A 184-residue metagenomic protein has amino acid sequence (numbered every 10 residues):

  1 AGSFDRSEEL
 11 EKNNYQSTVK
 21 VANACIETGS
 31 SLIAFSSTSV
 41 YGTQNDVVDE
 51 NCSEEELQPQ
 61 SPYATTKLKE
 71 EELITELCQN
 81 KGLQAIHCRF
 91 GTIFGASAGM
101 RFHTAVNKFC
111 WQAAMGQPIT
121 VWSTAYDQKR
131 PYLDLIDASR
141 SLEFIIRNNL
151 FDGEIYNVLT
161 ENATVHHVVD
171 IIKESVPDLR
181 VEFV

Functional and structural regions predicted by a protein language model:
A1, L32-T38, C88-F90: SDR active-site strand-loop-helix element
A1-N13, A24: NAD(P)H-binding glycine-rich loop region in Rossmannoid oxidoreductase-like domains and their noncatalytic homologs
S3, E55-E56, A85-A96, K108-L133 (+2 more regions): A conserved pocket-lining segment of Rossmann-fold NAD(P)-dependent short-chain dehydrogenase/reductase
E11, P59-L68, G99-T104, P131-Y132: Short-chain dehydrogenase/reductase
V19-P62: Conserved Rossmann-fold NAD(P)-dependent oxidoreductase catalytic core, especially the SDR/UDP-sugar
Y41-G42, S61-P62, I86-T104: Flexible, glycine-rich beta-alpha linker
Q58-G91, A113-M115: Active-site Tyr-X1-5-Lys
Q117-V184: C-terminal substrate-binding subdomain of Rossmann-fold SDR/epimerase-dehydratase oxidoreductases
